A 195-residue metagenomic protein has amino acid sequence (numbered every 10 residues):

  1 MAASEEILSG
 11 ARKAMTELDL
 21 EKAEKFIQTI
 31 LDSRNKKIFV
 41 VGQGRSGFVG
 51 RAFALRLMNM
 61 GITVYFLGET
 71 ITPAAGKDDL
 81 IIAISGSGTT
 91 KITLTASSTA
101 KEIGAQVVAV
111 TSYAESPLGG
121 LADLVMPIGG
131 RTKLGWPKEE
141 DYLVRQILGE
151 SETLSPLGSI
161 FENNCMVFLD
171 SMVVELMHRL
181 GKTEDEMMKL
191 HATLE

Functional and structural regions predicted by a protein language model:
M1-E17: Generic N-terminal amphipathic, Lys/Arg-enriched alpha-helix
A3, K22, P156, I160 (+2 more regions): Soluble or luminal CAZymes and related metallo-dependent hydrolases
E6, G10, K25, T29 (+2 more regions): Alpha-helical scaffold segments in soluble metabolic enzymes
R12-D19, A83-T89: Short, glycine-rich nucleotide/cofactor-binding loops
L18-D32: A short, well-structured juxtamembrane/interface segment
N35-Q43, L194-E195: Glycine-rich phosphate/diphosphate-binding loops and the adjacent beta-loop-alpha structural elements that coordinate
F39-Q43, G47-N163: Glycine-rich phosphate-binding loops that contact phosphosugars or nucleotide phosphates
V167, S171-E195: A short, charged, Gly/Pro-tolerant segment at domain boundaries
